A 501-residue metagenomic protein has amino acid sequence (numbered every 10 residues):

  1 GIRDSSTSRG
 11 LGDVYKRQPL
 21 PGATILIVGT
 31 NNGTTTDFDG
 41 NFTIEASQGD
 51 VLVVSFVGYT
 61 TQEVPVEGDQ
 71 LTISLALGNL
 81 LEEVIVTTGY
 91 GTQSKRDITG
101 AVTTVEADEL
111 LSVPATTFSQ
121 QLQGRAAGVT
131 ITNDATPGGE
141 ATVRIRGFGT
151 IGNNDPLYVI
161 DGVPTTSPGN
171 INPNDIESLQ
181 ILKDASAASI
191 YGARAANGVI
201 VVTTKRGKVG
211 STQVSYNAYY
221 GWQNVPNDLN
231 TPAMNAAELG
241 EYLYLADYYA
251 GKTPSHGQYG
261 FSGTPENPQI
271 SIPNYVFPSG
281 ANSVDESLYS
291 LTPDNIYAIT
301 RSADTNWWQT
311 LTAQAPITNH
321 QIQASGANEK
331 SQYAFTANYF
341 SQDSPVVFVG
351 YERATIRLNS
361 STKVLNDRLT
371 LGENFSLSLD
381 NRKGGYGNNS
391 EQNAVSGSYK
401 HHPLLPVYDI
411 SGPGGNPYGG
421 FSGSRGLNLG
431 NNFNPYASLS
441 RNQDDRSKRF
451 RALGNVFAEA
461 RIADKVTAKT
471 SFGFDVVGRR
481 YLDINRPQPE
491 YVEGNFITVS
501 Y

Functional and structural regions predicted by a protein language model:
G1-Y15: Short, small-residue-biased leader/transition segments that mark boundaries at the very start of proteins
D13-K16, P21-G29, V51-T60, E67-L111 (+3 more regions): Short, acidic, small-residue-rich periplasmic hinge/interaction motif at the N-terminus of Gram-negative outer-membrane
N31-N41: Short, acidic Ser/Thr/Gly-rich low-complexity loop/linker segments typical of extracellular and cell-surface proteins
T43-E45, S119-D161, E177-S178, A188-K208: Extracytoplasmic beta-strand/coil segments of soluble accessory domains associated with Gram-negative outer-membrane
I73, R125-A127, P173-S215, T312 (+3 more regions): A beta-strand signature from Gram-negative outer-membrane beta-barrel systems, especially the internal plug domain
R96, K208-A303, S344-V349, T355-L453 (+2 more regions): Surface-exposed loop/interface segments of Gram-negative outer-membrane beta-barrel transport/assembly proteins
D97, A141-A185, S211, N217 (+3 more regions): Periplasmic plug
A313-S331, N338-F340, Y436-D483: Outer-membrane beta-barrel transmembrane strands
